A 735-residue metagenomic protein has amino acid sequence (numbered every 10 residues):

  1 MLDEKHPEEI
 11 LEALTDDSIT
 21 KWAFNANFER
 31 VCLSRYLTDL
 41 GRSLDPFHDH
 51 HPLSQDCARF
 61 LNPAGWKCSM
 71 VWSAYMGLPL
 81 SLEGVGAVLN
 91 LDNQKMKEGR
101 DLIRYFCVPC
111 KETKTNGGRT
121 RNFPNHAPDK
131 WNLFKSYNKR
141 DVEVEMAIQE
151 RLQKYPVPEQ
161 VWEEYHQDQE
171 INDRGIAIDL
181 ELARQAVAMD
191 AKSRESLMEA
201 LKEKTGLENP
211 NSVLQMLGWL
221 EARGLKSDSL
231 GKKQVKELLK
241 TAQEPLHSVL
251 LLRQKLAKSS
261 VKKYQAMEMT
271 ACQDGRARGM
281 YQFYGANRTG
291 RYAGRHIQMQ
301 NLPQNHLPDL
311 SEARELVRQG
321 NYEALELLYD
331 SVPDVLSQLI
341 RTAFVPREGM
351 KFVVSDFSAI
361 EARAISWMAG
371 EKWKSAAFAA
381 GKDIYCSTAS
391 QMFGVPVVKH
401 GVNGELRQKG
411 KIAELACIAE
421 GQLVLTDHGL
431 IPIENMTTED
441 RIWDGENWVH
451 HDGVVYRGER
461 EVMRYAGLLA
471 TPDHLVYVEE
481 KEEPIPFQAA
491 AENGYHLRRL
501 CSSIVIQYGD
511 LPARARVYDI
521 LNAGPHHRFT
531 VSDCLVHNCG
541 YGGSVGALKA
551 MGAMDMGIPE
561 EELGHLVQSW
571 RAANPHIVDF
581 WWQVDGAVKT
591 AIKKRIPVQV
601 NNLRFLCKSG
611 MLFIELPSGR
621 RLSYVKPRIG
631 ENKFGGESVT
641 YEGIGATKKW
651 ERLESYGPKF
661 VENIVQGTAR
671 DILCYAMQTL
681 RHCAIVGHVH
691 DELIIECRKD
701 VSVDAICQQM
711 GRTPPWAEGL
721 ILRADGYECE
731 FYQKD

Functional and structural regions predicted by a protein language model:
M1, G77, A87-V88, N93 (+9 more regions): Conserved "right-hand" nucleotidyltransferase catalytic core of DNA-directed polymerases
M1-Q153, P308, G381-V402, E482: Active-site-proximal helix-loop-helix substrate-binding element of RNase H-like nuclease domains
L11-T15, V335-K351, L423-V424, P432-E434 (+2 more regions): A short acidic-Thr-Gly-centered motif at the start of a beta-strand
A23, W66-K67, I178, F352-D356: Short hydrophobic beta-strand that contains or immediately precedes a catalytic carboxylate
N27-R42, M76, L217-A222, S358-K372 (+1 more regions): Short active-site loop/helix that positions an aromatic residue
L152-Q160, E164, I672-L693: Active-site palm subdomain of RNA-directed nucleic acid polymerases
I384-K409, K626, K633-V686: Generic long, charged, amphipathic alpha-helical segments
C417-N538: HINT superfamily self-processing domains
